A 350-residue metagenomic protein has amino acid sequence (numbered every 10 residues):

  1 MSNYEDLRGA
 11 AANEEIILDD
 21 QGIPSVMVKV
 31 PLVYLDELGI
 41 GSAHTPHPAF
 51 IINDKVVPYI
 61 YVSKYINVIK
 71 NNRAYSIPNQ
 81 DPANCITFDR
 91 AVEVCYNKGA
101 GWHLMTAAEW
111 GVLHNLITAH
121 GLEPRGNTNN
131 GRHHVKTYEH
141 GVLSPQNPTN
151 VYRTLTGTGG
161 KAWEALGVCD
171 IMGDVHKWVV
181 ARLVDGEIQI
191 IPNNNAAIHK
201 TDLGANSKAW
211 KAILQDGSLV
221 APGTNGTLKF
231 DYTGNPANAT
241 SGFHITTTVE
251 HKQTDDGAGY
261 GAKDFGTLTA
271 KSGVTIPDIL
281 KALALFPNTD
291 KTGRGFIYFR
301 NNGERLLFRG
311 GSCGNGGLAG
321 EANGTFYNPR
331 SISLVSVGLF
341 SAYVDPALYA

Functional and structural regions predicted by a protein language model:
M1-E15: Charged, compositionally biased non-catalytic regions
M1-S2, L143-T149, T154-L155, A162-A165 (+3 more regions): C-terminal, surface-exposed recognition/capping segments
A10, Q21-G22, V28-L38, S63-Y65 (+5 more regions): Structured loops at beta-to-helix junctions and adjacent beta-edge loops in soluble globular domains
A11-Q21, N129-H134, T292-N301: Short low-complexity stretches enriched in small and charged residues
E15-G101, G186-E250, R305: Extracellular adhesion/carbohydrate-recognition regions
T45-D170, T201, Q253-D256: Short aromatic-cysteine micro-motif
K70-N71, G111-H114, K177, D185-I188 (+1 more regions): Short catalytic/ligand-binding loop motif for oxyanion handling, primarily in non-cytosolic enzymes, centered on
T118-E123, L183, P192-N195: Short secondary-structure boundary/capping segments
